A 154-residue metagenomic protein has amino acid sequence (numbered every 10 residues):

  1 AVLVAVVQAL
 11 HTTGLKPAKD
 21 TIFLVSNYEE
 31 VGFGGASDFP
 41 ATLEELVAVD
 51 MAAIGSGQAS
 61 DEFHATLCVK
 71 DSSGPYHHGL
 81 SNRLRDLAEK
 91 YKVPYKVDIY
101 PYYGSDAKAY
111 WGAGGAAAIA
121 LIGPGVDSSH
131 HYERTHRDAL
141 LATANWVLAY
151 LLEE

Functional and structural regions predicted by a protein language model:
A1-D71, A107: Acidic/histidine-rich catalytic neighborhood of metal-dependent amide-processing enzymes
A65-E154: Active-site-adjacent substrate-binding region of metalloamidase/peptidase-like peptide-processing proteins
